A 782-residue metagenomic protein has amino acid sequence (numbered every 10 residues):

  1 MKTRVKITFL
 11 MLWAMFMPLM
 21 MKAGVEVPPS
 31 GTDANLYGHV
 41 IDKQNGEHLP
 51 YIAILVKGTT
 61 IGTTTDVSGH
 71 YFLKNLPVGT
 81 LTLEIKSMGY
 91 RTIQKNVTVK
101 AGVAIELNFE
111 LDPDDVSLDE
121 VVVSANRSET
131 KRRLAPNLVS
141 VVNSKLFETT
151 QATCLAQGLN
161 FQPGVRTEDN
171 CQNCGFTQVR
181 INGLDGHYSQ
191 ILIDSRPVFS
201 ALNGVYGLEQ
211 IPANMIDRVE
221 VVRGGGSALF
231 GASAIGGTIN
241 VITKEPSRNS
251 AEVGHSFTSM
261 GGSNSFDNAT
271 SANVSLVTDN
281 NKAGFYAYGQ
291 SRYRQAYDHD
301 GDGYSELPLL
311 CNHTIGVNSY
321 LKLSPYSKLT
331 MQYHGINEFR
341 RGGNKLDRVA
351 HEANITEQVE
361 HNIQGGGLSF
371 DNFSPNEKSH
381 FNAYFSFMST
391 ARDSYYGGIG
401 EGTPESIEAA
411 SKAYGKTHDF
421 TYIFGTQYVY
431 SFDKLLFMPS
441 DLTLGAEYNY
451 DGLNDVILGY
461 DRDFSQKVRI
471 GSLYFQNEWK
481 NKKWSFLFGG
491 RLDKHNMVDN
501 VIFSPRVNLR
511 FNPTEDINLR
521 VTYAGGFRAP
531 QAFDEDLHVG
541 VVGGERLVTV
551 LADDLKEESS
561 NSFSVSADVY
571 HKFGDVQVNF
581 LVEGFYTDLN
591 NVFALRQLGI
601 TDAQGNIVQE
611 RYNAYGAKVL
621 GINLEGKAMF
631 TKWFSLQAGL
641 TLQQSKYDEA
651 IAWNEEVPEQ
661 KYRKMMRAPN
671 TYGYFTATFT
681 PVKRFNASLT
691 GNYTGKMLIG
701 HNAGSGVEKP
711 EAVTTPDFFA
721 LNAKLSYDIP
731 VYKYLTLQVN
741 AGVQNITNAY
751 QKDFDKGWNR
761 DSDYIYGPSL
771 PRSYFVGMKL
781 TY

Functional and structural regions predicted by a protein language model:
G24-P29, D33, H39-N45, I52-K57 (+4 more regions): Short, acidic, small-residue-rich periplasmic hinge/interaction motif at the N-terminus of Gram-negative outer-membrane
K74-N75, Q178-R180, R196-R223, K244: Short acidic/polar hinge/loop motifs at secondary-structure boundaries that mediate gating or recognition
A156-P197, D217: Extracytoplasmic beta-strand/coil segments of soluble accessory domains associated with Gram-negative outer-membrane
S200-L202, M215-D217, A228-N240, K244-D300 (+4 more regions): Outer-membrane beta-barrel translocator/receptor signature
A272, N382-Y396, R520, D554-Y612 (+1 more regions): Membrane-embedded beta-barrel scaffold of Gram-negative outer-membrane proteins
R294-T314, Y320-F381, F387-D419: Flexible loop and strand-edge segments within Gram-negative outer membrane beta-barrel domains
K480-S485, F585-D588, N606, E610-A703 (+1 more regions): Gram-negative outer-membrane beta-barrel transporters
N590-N591, Y693-N702, Y727-Y782: C-terminal beta-signal and adjacent terminal beta-strands/loops of Gram-negative outer-membrane beta-barrel proteins
